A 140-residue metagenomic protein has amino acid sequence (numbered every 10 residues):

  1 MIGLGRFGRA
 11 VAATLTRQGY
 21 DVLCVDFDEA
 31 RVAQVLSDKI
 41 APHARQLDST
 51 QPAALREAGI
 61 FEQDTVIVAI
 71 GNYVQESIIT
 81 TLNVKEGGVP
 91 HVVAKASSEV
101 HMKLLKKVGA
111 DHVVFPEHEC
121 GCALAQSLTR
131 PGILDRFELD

Functional and structural regions predicted by a protein language model:
M1-D140: Cytosolic regulatory regions of ion transport systems
